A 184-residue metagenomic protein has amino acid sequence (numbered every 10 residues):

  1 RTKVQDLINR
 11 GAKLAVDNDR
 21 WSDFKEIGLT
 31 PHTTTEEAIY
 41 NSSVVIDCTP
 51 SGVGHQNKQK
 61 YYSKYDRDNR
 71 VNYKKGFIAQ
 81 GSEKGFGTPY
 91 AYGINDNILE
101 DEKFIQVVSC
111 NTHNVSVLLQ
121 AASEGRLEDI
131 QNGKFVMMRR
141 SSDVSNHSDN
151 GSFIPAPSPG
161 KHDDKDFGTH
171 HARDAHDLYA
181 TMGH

Functional and structural regions predicted by a protein language model:
R1-V144: N-terminal Rossmann-like NAD(P) cofactor-binding subdomain of oxidoreductases, focused on the glycine-rich
E100, L119-H184: Active-site-lining helix/loop region of Rossmann-like oxidoreductase modules
